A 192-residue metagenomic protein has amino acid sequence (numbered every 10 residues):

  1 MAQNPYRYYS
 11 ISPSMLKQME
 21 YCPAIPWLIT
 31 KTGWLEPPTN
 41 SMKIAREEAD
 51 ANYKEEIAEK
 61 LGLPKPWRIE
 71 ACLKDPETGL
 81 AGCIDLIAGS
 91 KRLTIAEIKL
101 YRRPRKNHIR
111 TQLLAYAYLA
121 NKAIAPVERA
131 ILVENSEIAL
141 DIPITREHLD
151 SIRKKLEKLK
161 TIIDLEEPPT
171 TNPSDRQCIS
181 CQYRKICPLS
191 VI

Functional and structural regions predicted by a protein language model:
M1-I95, I192: Metal-dependent nuclease catalytic cores that hydrolyze phosphodiester bonds in DNA/RNA, characterized by
P13, R110-L114, D175-R176: Non-catalytic, well-ordered alpha-helical scaffold segments
L16-P26, E167-I192: Cysteine-cluster motifs in flexible loop/terminal segments that predominantly coordinate metals
P23, G33-W34, L156-L159, K185: Alpha-helix boundary/capping residues
W27-L28, T39, K160, D164-T171: Residue-level signal for secondary-structure boundary elements
G62-P66, A125, S174, Q182: A generic structural signal for short, non-catalytic loop/turn and secondary-structure boundary residues
D75-G82, I87-I163, E167: Nucleic-acid nuclease catalytic cores
